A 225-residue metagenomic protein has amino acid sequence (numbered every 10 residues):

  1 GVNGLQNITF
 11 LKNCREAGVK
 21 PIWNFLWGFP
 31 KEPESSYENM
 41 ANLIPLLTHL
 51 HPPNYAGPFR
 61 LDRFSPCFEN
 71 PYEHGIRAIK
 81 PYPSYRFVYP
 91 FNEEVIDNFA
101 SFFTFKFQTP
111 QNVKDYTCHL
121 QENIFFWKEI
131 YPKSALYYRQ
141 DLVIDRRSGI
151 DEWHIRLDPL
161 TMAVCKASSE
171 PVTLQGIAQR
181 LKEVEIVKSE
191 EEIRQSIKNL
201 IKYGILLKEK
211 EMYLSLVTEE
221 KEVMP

Functional and structural regions predicted by a protein language model:
G1-G4, G28-S35, G149-R156, A167-S168 (+1 more regions): Short, contiguous acidic/charged loop-to-helix segments that flank catalytic cores in large enzymes
G1-L47: Conserved non-cysteine loop/helix-boundary elements of the Radical SAM core domain that shape
K12-V19, N42-P52, S169, T173 (+3 more regions): Hydrophobic alpha-helix feature that most strongly marks membrane-spanning transmembrane helices and their immediate
I22-G28, E32, D62-F64, I144 (+1 more regions): Generic beta-strand/beta-sheet core signal
F25-W27, S35-N39, A56, A178-R180 (+1 more regions): Composition- and surface-driven signal marking solvent-exposed, interaction-prone regions in large proteins
G28-P33, P66-P71, S215: Flexible loop/turn segments at secondary-structure boundaries
A41-L157: C-terminal accessory regions of radical SAM enzymes
H154-P225: Long, charge-rich, low-complexity alpha-helical segments
